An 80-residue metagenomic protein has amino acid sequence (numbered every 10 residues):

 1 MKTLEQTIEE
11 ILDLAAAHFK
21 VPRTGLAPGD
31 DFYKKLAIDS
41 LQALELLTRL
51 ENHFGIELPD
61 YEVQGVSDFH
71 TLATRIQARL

Functional and structural regions predicted by a protein language model:
K2-I38, N52-L80: Phosphopantetheine-dependent thiolation modules in NRPS/PKS and related acyl-activating systems
Q42: Two-component histidine kinase catalytic core, primarily the HATPase_c
L47-E51: Acidic, metal-associated active-site segment
